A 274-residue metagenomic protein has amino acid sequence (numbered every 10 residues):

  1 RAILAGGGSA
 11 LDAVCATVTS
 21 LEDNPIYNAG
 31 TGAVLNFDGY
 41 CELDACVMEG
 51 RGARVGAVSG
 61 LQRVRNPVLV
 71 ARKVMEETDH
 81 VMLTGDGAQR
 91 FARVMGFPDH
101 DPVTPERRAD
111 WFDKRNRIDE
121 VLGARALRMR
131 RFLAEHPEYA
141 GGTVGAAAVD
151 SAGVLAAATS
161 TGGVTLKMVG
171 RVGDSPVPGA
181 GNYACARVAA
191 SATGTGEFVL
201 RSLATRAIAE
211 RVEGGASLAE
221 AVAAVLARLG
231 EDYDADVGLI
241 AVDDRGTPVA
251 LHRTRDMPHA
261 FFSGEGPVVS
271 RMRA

Functional and structural regions predicted by a protein language model:
R1-A274: Alpha/propeptide regions of enzymes that mature by internal proteolysis
